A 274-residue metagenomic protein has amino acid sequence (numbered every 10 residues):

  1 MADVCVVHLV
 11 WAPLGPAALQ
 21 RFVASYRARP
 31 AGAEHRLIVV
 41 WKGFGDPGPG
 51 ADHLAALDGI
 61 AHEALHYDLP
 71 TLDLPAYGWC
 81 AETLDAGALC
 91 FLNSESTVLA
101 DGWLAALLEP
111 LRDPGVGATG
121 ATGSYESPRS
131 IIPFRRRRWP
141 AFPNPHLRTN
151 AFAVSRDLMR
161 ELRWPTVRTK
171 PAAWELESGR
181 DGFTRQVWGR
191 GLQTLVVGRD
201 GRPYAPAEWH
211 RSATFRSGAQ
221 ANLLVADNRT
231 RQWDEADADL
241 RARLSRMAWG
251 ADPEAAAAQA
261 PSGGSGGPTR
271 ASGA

Functional and structural regions predicted by a protein language model:
A2-C5, R29-V39, H62-E63: Short loop->beta transition adjacent to catalytic acidic/histidine clusters or analogous donor-positioning motifs
V4-A18, V40: A conserved hydrophobic helix/loop-capping motif in glycosyltransferases and polysaccharide synthases
P13-P30: Short, well-formed alpha-helical segments that are part of the catalytic scaffolds of diverse glycosyltransferases
G15-A18, F44-D52, P128-R129: Short, charged/polar "capping" segments at the starts of alpha-helices and the immediately preceding loops
G45-L84: Active-site-proximal specificity loops/subdomain of glycosyltransferases
A86-T97: Short beta-strand-to-loop acidic/aromatic patch adjacent to the donor-nucleotide binding site
T97-D181, R185: Conserved catalytic core of nucleotide-sugar-dependent glycosyltransferases
T169-A274: C-terminal catalytic/acceptor-binding lobe
